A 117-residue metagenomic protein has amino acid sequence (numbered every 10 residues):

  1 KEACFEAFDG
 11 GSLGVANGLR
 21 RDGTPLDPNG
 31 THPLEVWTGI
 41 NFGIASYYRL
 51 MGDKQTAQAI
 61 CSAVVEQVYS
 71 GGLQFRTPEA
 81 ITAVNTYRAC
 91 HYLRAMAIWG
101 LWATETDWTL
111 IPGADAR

Functional and structural regions predicted by a protein language model:
K1-A116: Active-site core of glycosidic bond-cleaving carbohydrate-active enzymes
